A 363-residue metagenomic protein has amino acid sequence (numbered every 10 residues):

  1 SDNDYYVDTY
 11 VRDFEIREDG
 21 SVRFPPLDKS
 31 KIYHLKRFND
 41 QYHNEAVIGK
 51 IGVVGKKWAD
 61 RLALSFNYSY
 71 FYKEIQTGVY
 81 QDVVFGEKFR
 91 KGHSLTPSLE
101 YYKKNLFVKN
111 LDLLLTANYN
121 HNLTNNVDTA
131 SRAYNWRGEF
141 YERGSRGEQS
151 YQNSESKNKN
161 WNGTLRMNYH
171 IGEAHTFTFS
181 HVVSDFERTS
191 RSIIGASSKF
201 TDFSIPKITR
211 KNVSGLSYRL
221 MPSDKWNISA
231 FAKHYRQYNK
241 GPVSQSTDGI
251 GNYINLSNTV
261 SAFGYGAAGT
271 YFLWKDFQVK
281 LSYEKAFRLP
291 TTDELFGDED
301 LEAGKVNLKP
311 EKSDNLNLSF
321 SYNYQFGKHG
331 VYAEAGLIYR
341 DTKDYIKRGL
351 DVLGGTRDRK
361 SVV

Functional and structural regions predicted by a protein language model:
S1-R12, E173-A174, A335, V352-V363: Short, intrinsically disordered, charge-balanced linker/junction segments flanking boundaries in proteins
S1-Y80: Periplasmic-side early beta-strands and strand-to-turn transitions of outer-membrane beta-barrels
Y5-D13, E74-V83, N125-Y134, T189-S198 (+4 more regions): Outer-membrane beta-barrel translocator domains and adjoining extracellular loop/strand segments of Gram-negative
L27-L35, V79-F85, T96-P97, R143-Y151 (+4 more regions): Extracytoplasmic loops and strand-loop junctions of Gram-negative outer membrane beta-barrel proteins
I48-F71, R90-G249, I254-W274, K280-E284 (+2 more regions): Face-selective signature of the C-terminal outer-membrane beta-barrel domain
K207, K309-E311: Short, solvent-exposed loop/linker segments at the N-terminal edge of repeated beta-sheet extracellular domains
Y265, G304, D314-L316: Short beta-strand or tight-loop elements that sit immediately N-terminal to catalytic metal-binding acidic residues
T270-E284, R288-P290, E311-S361: Membrane-embedded beta-barrel scaffold of Gram-negative outer-membrane proteins
